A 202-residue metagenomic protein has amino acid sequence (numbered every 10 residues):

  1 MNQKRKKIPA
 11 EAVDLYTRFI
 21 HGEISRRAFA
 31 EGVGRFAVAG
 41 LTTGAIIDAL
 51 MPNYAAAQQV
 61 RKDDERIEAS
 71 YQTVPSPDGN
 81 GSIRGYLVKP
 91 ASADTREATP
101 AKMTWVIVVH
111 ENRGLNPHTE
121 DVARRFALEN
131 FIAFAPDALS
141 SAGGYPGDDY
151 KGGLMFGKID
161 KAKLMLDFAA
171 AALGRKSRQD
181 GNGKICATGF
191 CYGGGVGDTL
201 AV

Functional and structural regions predicted by a protein language model:
M1-A28: N-terminal secretory signal peptides
R26-P52: N-terminal export signals
Q58-A98: N-terminal cap/lid segment of alpha/beta-hydrolase-fold proteins
A101-E111: Short beta-strand element of the alpha/beta-hydrolase
R113, L139-A162: Cap/lid segment of the alpha/beta-hydrolase catalytic domain
P117-P136: Short amphipathic alpha-helix adjacent to the substrate-entry channel of hydrolases
M155-R178: Alpha/beta-hydrolase active-site loop
Q179-F190: Alpha/beta-hydrolase fold nucleophile elbow
